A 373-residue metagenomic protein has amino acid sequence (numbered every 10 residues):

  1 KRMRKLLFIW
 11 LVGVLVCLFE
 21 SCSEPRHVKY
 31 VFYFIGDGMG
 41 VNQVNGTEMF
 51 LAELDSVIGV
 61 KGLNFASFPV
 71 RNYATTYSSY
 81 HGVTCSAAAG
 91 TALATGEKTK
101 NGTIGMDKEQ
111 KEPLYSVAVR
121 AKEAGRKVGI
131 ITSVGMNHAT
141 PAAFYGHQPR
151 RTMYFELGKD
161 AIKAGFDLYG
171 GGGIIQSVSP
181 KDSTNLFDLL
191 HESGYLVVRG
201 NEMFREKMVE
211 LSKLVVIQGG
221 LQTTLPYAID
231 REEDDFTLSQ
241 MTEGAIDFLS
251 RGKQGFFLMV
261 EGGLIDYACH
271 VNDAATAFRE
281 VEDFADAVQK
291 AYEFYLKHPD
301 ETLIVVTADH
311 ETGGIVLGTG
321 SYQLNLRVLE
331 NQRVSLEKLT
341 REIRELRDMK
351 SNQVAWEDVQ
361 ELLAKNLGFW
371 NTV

Functional and structural regions predicted by a protein language model:
K1-R2: Short, Lys/Arg-enriched N-terminal segments with co-localized hydrophobic residues within the first ~10-30 amino acids
L6-C17: Sec-dependent N-terminal signal peptides
V16-H27: Bacterial Sec-dependent signal peptides at the C-terminal "C-region" and cleavage site
H27-V31, N42-Q43, E48, Q110-A124: Active-site-adjacent structural elements in enzyme catalytic domains
K29-Y30, M39-N45, M49-T91, H138-V373: A post-motif C-terminal structural segment
A87, T91-A92, G102-M106: Long, structured ligand/cofactor-binding scaffold of large enzymes
E97-F166, G173: Extracytoplasmic mature domains of secreted/periplasmic and thylakoid-lumen proteins
